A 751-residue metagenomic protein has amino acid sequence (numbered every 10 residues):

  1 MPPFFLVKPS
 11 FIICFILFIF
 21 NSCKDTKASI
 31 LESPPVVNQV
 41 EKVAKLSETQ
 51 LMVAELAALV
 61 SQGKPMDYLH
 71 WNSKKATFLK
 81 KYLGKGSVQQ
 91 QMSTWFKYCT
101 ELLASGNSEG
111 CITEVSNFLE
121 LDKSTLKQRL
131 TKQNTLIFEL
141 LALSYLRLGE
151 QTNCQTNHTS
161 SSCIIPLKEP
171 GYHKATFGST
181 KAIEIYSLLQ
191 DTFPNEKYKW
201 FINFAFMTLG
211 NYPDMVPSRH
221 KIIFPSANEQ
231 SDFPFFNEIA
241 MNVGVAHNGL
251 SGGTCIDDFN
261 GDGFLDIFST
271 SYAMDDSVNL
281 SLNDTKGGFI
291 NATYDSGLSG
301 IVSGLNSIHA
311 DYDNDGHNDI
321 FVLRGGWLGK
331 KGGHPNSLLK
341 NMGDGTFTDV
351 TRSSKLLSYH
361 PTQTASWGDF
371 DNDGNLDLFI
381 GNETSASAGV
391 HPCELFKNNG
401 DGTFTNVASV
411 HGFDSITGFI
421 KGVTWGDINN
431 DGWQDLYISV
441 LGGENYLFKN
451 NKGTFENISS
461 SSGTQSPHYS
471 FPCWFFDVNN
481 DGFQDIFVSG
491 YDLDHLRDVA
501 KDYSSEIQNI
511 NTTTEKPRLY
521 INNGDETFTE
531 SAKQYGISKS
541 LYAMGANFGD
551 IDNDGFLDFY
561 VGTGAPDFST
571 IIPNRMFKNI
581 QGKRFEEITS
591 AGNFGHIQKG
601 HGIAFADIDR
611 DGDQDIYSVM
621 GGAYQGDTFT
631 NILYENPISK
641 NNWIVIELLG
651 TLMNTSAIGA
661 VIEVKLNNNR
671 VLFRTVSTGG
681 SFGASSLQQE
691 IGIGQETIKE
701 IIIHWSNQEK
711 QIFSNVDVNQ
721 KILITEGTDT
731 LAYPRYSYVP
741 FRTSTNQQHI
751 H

Functional and structural regions predicted by a protein language model:
Q62-L79, G106-L121, A175-I183, Q230: Helix-turn-helix repeat elements of alpha-solenoid scaffolds
F118-T135, L143-L188, Y212-D232, Y503: Short coil/linker segments at helix-helix boundaries
E150-K174, L323-K331, G381-G389, G490-T512 (+2 more regions): Short, conserved, GDST-rich strand-edge loop motifs in beta-rich repeat architectures
N203, R584-E586, S590-K599, A604 (+1 more regions): Gly/Ser/Thr/Pro-enriched helix-cap/hinge segments flanking short amphipathic alpha-helices
D214-G249, S281-V302, L339-H360, F396-G418 (+7 more regions): Blade-edge motifs of beta-propeller repeat domains
S251-G261, L282, D295, G304-N314 (+9 more regions): Beta-propeller blade termini
T254, F264-S271, I320-R324, L378-E383 (+5 more regions): Hydrophobic beta-strand segments that make up the repeating blades of beta-propeller and related beta-repeat
D262, D266, D315, D319 (+10 more regions): Acidic carboxylate motifs that coordinate Ca2+ or other divalent cations, activating on Asp/Glu
